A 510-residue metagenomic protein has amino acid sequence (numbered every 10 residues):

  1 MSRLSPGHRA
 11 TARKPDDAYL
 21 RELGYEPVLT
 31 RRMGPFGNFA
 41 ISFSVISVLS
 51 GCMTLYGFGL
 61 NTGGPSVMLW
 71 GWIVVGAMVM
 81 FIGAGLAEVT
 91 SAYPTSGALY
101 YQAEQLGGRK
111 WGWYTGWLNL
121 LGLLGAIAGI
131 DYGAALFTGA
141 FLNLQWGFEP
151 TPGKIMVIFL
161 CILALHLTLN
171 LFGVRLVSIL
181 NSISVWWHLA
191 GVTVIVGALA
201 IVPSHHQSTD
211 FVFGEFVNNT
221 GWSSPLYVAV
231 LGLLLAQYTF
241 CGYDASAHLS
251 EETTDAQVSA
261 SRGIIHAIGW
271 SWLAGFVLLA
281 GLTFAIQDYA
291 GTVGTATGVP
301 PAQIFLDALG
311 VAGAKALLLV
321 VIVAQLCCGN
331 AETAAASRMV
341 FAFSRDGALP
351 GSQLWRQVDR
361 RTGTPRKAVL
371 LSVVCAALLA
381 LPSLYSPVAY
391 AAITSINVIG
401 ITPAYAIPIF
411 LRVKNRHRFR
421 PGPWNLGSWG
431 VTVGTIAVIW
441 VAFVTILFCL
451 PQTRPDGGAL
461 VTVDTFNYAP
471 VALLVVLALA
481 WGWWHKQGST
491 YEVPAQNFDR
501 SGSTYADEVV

Functional and structural regions predicted by a protein language model:
M1-M33, I409-V433, P451-V510: Terminal cytosolic tails of multi-pass membrane transporters, especially the segment immediately following the final
R3, Y100-Q105, K110, D131-V157 (+5 more regions): Helix-loop-helix connectors at the membrane interface of multi-pass transporters/channels
L23-L136, Q237, Y243-S246, T253 (+2 more regions): Transmembrane helix-boundary motif of multi-pass solute transporters/channels
T54-L55, N61, M80-L163, L167-L171 (+5 more regions): Hydrophobic transmembrane alpha-helices that form the core helical bundles of multi-pass secondary transporters
F58-L69, L142-G153, V174-V185, A316-V320 (+3 more regions): Transmembrane helix-loop boundary segments of multi-pass membrane transporters
M68-L69, Q145-K154, I183-K315: Helix-loop-helix junctions that connect adjacent transmembrane segments in multi-pass membrane transporters
Y101-E104, G108, A140-W146, N219 (+3 more regions): TM-loop-TM module centered on a large, flexible mid-protein loop between adjacent transmembrane helices in multi-pass
K154-F211, C241, I264-I268, T394-I407 (+3 more regions): Membrane-interface loop-to-helix entry segments
